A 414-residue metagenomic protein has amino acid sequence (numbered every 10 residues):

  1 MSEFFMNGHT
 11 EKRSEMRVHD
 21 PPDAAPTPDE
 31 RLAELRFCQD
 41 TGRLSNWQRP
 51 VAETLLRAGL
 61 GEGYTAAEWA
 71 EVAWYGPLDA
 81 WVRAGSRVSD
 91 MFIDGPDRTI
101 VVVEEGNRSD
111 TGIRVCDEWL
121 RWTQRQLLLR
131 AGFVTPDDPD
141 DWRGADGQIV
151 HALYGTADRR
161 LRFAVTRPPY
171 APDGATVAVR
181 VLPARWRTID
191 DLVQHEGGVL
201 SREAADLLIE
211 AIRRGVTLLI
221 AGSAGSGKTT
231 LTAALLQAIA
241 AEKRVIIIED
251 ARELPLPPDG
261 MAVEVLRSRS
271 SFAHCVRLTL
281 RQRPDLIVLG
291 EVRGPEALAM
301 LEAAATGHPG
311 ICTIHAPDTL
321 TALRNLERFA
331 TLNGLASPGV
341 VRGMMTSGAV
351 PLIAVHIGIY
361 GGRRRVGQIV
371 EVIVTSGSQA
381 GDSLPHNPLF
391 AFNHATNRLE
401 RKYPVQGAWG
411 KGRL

Functional and structural regions predicted by a protein language model:
S2-R108: N-terminal anchoring/assembly modules that precede and organize ATP-driven motor systems
A66-A70, R363-L414: NTP-binding/hydrolysis catalytic cores, primarily Walker-type P-loop NTPases
I100-R214: P-loop NTP-binding catalytic core
V216-L218, A234-G348, H356-I357: Switch/coupling sub-region of P-loop NTPases
A221: Residues at the beta-strand->loop junction immediately N-terminal to the Walker
A224: The conserved Walker
K228: Conserved lysine of the Walker
V341-Q379: Phosphate-binding/switch region of NTP-binding enzymes
